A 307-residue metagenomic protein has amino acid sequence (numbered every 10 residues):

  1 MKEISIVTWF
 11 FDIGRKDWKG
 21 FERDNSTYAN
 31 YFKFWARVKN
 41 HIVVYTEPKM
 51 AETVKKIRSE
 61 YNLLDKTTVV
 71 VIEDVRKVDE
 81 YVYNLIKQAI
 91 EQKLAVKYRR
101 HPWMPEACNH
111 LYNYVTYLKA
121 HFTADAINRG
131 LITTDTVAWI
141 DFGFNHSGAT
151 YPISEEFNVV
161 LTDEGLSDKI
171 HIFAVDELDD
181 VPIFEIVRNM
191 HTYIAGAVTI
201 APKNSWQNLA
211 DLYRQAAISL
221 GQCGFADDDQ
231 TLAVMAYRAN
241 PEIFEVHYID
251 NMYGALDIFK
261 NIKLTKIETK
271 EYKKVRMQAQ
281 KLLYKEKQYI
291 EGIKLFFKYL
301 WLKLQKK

Functional and structural regions predicted by a protein language model:
M1-T27: N-proximal low-complexity "stem/linker" segments adjacent to membrane-targeting elements
G20-F32, A120, P152-V160, T231: Well-ordered, non-membrane alpha-helical segments in soluble/globular domains
E52-L64, Y83-K87, Y237: Short, aromatic/basic amphipathic alpha-helical patches
L63-R129: Active-site-proximal specificity loops/subdomain of glycosyltransferases
L111, V115-I170: GT-A fold catalytic core of metal-dependent nucleotide-sugar glycosyltransferases, centered on the diacidic
H146, T150, V187-E271: Catalytic core and acceptor-binding pocket of nucleotide-sugar-dependent glycosyltransferases
I170-V181: Short beta-strand-to-loop element that shapes/binds the nucleotide-sugar donor at the catalytic cleft/hinge
I262-K307: Membrane-proximal basic amphipathic "stem/tether" segments
